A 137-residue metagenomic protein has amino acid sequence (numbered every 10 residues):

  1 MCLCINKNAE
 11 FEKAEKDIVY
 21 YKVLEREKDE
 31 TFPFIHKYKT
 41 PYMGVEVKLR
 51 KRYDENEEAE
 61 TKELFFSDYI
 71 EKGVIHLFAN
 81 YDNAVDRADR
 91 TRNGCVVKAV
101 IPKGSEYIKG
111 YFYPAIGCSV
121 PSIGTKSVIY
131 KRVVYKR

Functional and structural regions predicted by a protein language model:
M1-I75, Y81-R137: Conserved NAD+-utilizing ADP-ribose enzyme module
